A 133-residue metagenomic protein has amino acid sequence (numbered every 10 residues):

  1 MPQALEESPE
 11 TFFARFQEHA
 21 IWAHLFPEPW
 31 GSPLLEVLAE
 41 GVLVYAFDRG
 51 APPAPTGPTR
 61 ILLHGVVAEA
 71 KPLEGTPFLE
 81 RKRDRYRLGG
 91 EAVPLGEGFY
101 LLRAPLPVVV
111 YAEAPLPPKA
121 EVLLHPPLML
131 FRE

Functional and structural regions predicted by a protein language model:
P2-P29, P77-G98, L124: Structural detector for short beta-strands of small beta-barrel domains
F26, L62-H64, Y111, H125: A structural detector for beta-sheet-dominated domains
F26-V44, V93-Y111: OB-fold (S1/OB) nucleic-acid-binding surfaces
P29-E74: Acidic (E/D-rich), amphipathic helical modules within compact regulatory domains
A46-G50, E80, V110: Short, solvent-exposed loop/turn positions at domain surfaces that link secondary-structure elements or cap domain
G57, P94-G98, L116-A120: Short tyrosine-centred short linear motifs in exposed loops/low-complexity segments
L63-R85, P126-E133: OB-fold/S1-family single-stranded nucleic acid-binding modules
L102-E133: Mixed-charge, glycine-accented linear interaction segment located at domain edges/termini
